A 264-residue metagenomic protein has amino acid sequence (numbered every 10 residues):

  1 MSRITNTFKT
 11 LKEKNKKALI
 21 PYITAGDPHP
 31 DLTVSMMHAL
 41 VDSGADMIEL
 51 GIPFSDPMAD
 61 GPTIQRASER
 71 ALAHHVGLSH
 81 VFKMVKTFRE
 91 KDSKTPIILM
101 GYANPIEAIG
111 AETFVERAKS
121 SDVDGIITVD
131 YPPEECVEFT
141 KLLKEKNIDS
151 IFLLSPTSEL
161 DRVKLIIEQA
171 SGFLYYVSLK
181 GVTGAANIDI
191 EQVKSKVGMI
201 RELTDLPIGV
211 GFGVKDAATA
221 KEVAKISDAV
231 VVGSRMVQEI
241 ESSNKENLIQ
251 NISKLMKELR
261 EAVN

Functional and structural regions predicted by a protein language model:
M1-L11, P30, S55-R66, V76-K86 (+6 more regions): Active-site-adjacent beta->alpha loops and helix N-cap segments on the catalytic face of soluble alpha/beta enzymes
L19-I23, I48-L50, I97-G101, I126-T128 (+4 more regions): Hydrophobic faces of well-ordered beta-strands that scaffold small-molecule active sites in alpha/beta enzyme cores
P21, L40, G51, A118 (+3 more regions): Conserved, mostly hydrophobic/aromatic
P30-L40, S158-E168, V210, V214-V230: Catalytic cores of alpha/beta
G44, A118-D124, L143-S150, E168-L174 (+1 more regions): Glycine-enriched alpha-helix->loop->beta-strand junction motifs that scaffold or abut catalytic
A45-D56, V123-I127, P132, Y176-G184 (+2 more regions): Glycine-rich phosphate-binding active-site loops on the catalytic face of alpha/beta enzymes
N147-G184: Histidine/lysine/aspartate-rich catalytic loop segments that bind and position anionic ligands
G198-D205, K215-K221, K225, A229-N264: Alpha/beta catalytic cores of nucleotide-metabolism and tRNA/nucleoside-modifying enzymes
